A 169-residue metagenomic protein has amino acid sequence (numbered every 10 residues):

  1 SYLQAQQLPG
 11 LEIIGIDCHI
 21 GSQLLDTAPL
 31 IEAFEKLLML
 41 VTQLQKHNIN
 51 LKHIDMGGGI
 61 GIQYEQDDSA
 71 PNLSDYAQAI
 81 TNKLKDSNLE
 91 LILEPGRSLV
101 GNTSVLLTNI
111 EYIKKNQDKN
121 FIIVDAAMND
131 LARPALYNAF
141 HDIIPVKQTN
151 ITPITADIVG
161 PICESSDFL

Functional and structural regions predicted by a protein language model:
S1-K114: Active-site loop/helix belt of alpha/beta enzymes
A79, N88-L169: Charged (often Lys/Glu-rich) extended helix/loop segments that serve as interaction or gating elements
